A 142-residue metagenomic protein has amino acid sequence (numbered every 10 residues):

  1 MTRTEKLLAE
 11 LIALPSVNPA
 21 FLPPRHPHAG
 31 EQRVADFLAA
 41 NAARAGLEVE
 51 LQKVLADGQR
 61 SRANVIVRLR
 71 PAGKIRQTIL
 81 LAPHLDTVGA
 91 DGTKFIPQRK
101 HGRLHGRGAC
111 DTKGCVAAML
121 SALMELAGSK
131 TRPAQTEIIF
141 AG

Functional and structural regions predicted by a protein language model:
T2-A109, G128-T136: Acidic/His- and Gly-rich active-site-bordering loop/insert found across diverse amide/peptide-bond hydrolases
T112-G142: Acidic/histidine-rich catalytic neighborhood of metal-dependent amide-processing enzymes
